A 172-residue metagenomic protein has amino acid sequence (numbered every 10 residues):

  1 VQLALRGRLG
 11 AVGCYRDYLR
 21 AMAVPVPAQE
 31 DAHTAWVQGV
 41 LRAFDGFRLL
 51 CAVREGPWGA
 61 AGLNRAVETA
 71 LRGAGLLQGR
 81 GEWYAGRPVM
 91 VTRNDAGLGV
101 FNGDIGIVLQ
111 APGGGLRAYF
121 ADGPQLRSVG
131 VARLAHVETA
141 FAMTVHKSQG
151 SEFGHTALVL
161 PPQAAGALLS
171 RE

Functional and structural regions predicted by a protein language model:
V1-V89, D95-L98: Conserved helicase motor core of P-loop NTPases
E68, R72, N94, G113 (+1 more regions): Hydrophobic alpha-helix feature that most strongly marks membrane-spanning transmembrane helices and their immediate
G97-V100, G166: Short glycine/serine/proline-enriched coil/turn segments at secondary-structure junctions
D104-E172: C-terminal accessory regions
